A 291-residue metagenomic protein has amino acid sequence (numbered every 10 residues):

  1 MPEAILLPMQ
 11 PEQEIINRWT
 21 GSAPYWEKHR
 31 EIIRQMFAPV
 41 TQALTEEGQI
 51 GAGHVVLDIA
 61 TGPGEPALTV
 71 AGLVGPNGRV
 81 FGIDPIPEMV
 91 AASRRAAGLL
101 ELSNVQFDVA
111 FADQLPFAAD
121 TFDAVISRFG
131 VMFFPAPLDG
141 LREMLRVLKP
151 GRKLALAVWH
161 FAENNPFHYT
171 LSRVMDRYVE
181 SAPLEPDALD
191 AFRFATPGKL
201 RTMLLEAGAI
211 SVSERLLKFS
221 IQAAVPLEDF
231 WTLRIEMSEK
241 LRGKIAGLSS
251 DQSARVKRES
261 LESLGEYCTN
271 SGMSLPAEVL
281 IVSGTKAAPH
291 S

Functional and structural regions predicted by a protein language model:
A4-H54, E65-T69, E88-A92, L99-L100 (+2 more regions): Conserved class I S-adenosyl-L-methionine
P8-R18, H29-R30, R34-F37, P63-E65 (+1 more regions): Conserved Class I S-adenosyl-L-methionine
G48-I50, V74, L148: A generic alpha-to-beta junction signature in SAM-dependent methyltransferases
V55-L115, A124, D139: Class I SAM-dependent methyltransferase SAM/SAH-binding core
L57, T121-F129, I281: Short SAM/SAH-binding signature in class I
V74, A96-A97, M175, L204 (+2 more regions): Conserved hydrophobic residues forming the short capping helix/wall of the S-adenosyl-L-methionine
D123-L138, H160: A short SAM/SAH-binding and catalytic strip from SAM-dependent methyltransferases
L138, L145-V225, L241: Conserved catalytic/acceptor-binding region of the Class I
